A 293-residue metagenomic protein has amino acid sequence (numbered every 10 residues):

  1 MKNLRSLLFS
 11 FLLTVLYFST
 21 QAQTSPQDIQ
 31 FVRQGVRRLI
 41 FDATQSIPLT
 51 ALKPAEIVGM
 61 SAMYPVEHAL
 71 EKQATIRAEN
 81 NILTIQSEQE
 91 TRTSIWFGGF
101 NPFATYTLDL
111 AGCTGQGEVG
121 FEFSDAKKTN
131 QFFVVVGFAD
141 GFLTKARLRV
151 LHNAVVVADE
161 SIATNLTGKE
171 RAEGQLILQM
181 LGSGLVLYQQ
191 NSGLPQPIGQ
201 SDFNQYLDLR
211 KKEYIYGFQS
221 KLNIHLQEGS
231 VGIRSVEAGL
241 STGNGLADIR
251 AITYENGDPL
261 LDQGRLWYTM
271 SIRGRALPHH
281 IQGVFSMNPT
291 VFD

Functional and structural regions predicted by a protein language model:
M1-T24: Bacterial Sec-dependent N-terminal signal peptides
Q23-E71, P102-F103, Q190-S192, Q200 (+2 more regions): Extracellular carbohydrate-recognition regions
I57-E88, L261-D293: Beta-propeller domains
A69-L151: Secretory/extracellular carbohydrate-interaction modules and structurally similar beta-sandwich "look-alikes"
Y106-L110, G168-Q189: Short tryptophan-centered beta-strand motifs in secreted/extracellular beta-sheet-rich domains of glycan-recognition
V150-Q175: Short, aromatic/His-centered strand-loop micro-motif at the edge of beta-sheets
I198-I233: Flexible glycan-contacting loops in extracellular carbohydrate-active proteins
G243-Q263: Structural signature of eukaryotic scaffold interfaces centered on beta-propeller domains
